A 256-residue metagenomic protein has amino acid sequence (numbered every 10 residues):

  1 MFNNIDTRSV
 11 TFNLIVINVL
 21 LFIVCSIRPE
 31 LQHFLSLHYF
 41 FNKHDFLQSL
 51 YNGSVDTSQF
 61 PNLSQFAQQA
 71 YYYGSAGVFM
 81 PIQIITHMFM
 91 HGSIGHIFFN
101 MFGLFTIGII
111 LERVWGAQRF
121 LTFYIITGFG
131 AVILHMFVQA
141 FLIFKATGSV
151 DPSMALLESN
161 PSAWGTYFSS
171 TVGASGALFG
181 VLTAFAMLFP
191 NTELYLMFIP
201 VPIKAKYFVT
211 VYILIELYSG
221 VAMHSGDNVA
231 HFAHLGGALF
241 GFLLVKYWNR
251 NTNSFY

Functional and structural regions predicted by a protein language model:
M1-Y256: A detector for small-residue-rich transmembrane helices and their helix-helix packing motifs
